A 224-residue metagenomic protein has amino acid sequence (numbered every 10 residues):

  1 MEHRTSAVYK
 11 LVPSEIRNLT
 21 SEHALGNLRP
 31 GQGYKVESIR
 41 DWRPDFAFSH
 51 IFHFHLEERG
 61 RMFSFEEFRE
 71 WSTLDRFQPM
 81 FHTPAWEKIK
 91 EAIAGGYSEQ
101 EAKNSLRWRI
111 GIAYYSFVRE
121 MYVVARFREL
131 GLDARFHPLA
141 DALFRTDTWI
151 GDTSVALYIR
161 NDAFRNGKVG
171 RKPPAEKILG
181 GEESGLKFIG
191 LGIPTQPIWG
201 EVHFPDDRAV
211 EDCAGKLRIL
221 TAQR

Functional and structural regions predicted by a protein language model:
M1-K88: Nuclease-adjacent, charged terminal/linker segments that flank catalytic cores
S14, E66, E87, E91-A94 (+4 more regions): Polar/charged alpha-helical tracts
E22, G95-E99, Q223: Surface-exposed polar/charged interaction patches
F77-Y122: Solvent-exposed, charged helical/coil patches that constitute nucleic-acid or partner-interaction surfaces
E120-D147: A short acidic/basic microdomain associated with nuclease active sites
R145-W149, G200-E201: Short, solvent-exposed polar/charged micro-motifs at secondary-structure junctions
W149-A156: Active-site beta-strand-loop-beta-strand hairpin of nuclease catalytic cores that positions key catalytic residues
Y158-A222: Catalytic cores of nucleic-acid endonucleases
